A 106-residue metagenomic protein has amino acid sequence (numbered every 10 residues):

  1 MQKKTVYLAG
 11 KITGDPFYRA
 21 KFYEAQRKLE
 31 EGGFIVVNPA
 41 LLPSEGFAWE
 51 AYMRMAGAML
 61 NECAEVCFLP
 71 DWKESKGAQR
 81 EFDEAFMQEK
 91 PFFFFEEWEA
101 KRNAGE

Functional and structural regions predicted by a protein language model:
M1-E106: Conserved catalytic or regulatory cores that recognize and/or transform ribose-phosphate-containing ligands
